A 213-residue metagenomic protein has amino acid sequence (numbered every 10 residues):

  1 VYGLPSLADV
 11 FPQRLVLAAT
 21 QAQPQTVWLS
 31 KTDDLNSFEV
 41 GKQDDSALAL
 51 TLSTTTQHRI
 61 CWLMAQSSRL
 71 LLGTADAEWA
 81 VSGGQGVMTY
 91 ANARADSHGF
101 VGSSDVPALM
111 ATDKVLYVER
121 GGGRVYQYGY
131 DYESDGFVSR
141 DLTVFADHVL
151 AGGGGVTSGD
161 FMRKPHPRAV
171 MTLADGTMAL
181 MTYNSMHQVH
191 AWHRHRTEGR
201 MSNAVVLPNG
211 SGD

Functional and structural regions predicted by a protein language model:
V1-H166, L180-V205: Beta-propeller and closely related beta-pinwheel folds
T74, L173, L207-N209: Acidic surface patches and DE-rich sequence motifs
A169: Aromatic- and glycine-enriched pocket-lining scaffold segments that form the walls of small-molecule binding clefts
G176-M181, G210-D213: Catalytic cores of secreted or luminal carbohydrate-active enzymes
